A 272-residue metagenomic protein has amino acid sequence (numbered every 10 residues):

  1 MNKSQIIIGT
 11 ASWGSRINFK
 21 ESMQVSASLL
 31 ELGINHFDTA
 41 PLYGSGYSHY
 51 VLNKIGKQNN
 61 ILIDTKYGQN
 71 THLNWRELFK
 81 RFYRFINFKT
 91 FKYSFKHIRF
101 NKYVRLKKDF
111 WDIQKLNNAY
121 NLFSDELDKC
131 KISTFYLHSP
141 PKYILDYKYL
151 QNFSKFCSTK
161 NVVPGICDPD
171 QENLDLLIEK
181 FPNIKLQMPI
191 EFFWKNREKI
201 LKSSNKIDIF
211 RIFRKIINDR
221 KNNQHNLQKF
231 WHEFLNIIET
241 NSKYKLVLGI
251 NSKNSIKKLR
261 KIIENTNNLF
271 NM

Functional and structural regions predicted by a protein language model:
M1-Y67, T71-F82: N-terminal binding-site loop/beta-alpha segment at the start of enzyme catalytic domains that lines or forms
N2-I7, K102-Y103, K131-T134, E179-F181: A short alpha-helix capping/helix-coil boundary motif
Q5-A11, L78-K80, Y103-R105, L150-F156 (+1 more regions): Short N-terminal helix-initiation segments at or just after the protein's N-terminus
G9-K20, N101-N118, N223-Q228: Active-site mouth loops of central-metabolism enzymes
V25-S26, F95-F100, Y149-Q151, N173-L176: A broad, low-specificity signal for short, low-complexity segments enriched in glycine/proline and polar/charged
P41-S45, N117-M272: Beta/alpha (TIM)-barrel catalytic core signal, keyed to glycine-rich beta->alpha loops juxtaposed to Asp/Glu that bind
L62-Y67, K89-S94, K206-K215: Non-cysteine beta-strand/loop elements that form the S-adenosyl-L-methionine
T71-Q114: Alpha-helical membrane-targeting segments
